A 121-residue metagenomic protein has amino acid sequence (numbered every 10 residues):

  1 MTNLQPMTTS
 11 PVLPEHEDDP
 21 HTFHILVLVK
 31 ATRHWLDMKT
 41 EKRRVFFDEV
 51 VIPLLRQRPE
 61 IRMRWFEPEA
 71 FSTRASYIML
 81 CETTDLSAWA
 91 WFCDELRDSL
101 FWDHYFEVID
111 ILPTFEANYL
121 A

Functional and structural regions predicted by a protein language model:
M1-A75, T84-W91, L112-A121: Short S/T/G/P-rich N-terminal loop/turn motif that feeds into the first structured element of a domain
M79: Conserved, mostly hydrophobic/aromatic
L96-Y105: A common structural junction motif
Y105-P113: A short, structured active-site edge motif that brings together acidic residues
